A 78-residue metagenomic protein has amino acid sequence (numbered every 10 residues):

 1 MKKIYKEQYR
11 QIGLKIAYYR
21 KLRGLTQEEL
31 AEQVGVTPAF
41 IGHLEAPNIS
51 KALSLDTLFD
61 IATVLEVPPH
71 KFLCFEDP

Functional and structural regions predicted by a protein language model:
M1-Q11: A detector for short, charged/polar N-terminal pre-domain segments
L14-Q33: Short basic helix-loop element that most often maps to the first helix and adjoining turn of HTH DNA-binding modules
I16, L30-A31, I41-L44, F72: Conserved hydrophobic/aromatic packing and binding residues within compact polymer-binding modules
I16, Q27, P38, L55-L58: Helix-turn-helix DNA-binding elements, focusing on the entry/boundary residues of the two helices that contact DNA
G35-A52: Recognition helix of helix-turn-helix/homeodomain-like DNA-binding domains that insert into the DNA major groove
N48-T63: Short, basic-rich loop-to-helix N-cap that marks the start of a DNA-contacting helix
E66-P78: Short C-terminal boundary/hinge segments that cap the last helix of small helical domains
